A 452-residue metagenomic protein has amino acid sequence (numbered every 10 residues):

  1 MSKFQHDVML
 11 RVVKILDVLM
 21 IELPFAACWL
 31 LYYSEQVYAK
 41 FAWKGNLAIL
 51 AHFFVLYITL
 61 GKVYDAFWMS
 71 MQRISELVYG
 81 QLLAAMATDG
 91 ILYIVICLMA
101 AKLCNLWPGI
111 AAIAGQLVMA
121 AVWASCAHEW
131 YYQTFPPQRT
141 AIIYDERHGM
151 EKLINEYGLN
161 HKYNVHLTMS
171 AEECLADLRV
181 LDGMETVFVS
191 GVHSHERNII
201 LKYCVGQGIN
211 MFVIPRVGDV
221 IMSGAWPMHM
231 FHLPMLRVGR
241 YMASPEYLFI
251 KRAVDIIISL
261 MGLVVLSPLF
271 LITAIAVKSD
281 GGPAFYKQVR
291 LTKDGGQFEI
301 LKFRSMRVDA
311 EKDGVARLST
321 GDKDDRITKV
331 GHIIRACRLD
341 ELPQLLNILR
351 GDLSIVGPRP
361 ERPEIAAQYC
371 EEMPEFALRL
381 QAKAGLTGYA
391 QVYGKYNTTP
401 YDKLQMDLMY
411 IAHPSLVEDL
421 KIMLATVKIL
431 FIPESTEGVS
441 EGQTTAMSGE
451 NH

Functional and structural regions predicted by a protein language model:
M1-I21, S125-V264, E437-H452: N-terminal hydrophobic signal-anchor/signal peptide
M1-Y132, H452: Signature of alpha-helical transmembrane segments in polytopic membrane proteins
Q81-A85, P137-L153, P283-M306: Membrane-cytosol interface motif
G218-D219, Y286-R326, L386-Q405: Short, glycine-rich, amphipathic interfacial segments at transmembrane boundaries or analogous
Y247-A310, N347, L416, I422-H452: A hydrophobic, helix-centered structural microdomain
T320-K383, I422-L430: A short, structured surface patch at a secondary-structure boundary
E375-H452: C-terminal terminal-structure detector
